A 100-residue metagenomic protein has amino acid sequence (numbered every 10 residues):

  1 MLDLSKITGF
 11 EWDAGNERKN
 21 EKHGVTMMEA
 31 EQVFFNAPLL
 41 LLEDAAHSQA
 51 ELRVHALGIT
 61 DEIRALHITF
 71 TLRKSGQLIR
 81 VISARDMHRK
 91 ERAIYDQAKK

Functional and structural regions predicted by a protein language model:
M1-K100: Ribonuclease/tRNase effector modules and their secretory precursors
